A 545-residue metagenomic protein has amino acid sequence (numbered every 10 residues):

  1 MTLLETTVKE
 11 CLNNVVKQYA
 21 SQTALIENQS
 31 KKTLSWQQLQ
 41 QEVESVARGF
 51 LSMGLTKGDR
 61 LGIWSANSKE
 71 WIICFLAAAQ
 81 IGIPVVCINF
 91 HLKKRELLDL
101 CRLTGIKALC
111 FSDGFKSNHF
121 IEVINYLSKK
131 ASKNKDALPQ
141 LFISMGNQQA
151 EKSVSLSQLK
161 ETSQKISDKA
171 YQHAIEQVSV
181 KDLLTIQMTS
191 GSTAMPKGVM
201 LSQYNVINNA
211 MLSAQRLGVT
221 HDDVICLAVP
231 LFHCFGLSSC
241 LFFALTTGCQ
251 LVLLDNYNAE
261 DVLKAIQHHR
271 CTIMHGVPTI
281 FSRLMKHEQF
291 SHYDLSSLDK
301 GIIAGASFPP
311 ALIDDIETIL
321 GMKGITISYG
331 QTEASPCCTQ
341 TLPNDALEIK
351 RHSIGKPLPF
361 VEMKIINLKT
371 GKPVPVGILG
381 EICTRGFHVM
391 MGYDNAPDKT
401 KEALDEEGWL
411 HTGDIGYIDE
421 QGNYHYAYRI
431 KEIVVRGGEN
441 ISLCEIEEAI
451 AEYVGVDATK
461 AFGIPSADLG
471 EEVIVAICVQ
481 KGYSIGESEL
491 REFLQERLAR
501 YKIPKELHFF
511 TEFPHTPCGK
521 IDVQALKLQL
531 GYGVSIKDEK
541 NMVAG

Functional and structural regions predicted by a protein language model:
L4, S21-S68, I72-L76, K93-L98 (+2 more regions): Conserved AMP-binding/adenylate-forming core of the ANL superfamily
E5, S21, I143-N147, V154 (+3 more regions): Conserved pre-ATP/AMP-binding loop-to-beta segment of ANL
T33-Q37, L184-N208: Conserved AMP-binding A3 loop
I81-Q158, K481: Structural core segment of the AMP-binding/adenylate-forming
L92-D99, F111, M274, G386 (+5 more regions): AMP-binding/adenylate-forming catalytic core of the ANL superfamily
Q140, M145, A499-I521, E539-A544: AMP-binding/adenylate-forming catalytic domain of the ANL superfamily
E161, C271-G276, M285-I349, E362: Gly/Ser/Thr-rich phosphate-binding loop
I207-V224, F232-I273, H287: Conserved AMP-binding/adenylation subdomain of ANL enzymes
